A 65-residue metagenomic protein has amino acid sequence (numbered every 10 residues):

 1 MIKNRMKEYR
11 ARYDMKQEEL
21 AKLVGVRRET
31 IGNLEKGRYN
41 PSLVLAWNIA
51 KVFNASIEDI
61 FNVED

Functional and structural regions predicted by a protein language model:
I2, F61-D65: Short hydrophobic/aromatic patches at helix-to-coil boundaries
N4-L23: Short basic helix-loop element that most often maps to the first helix and adjoining turn of HTH DNA-binding modules
E19, T30, D59: Residues in the helix-turn-helix
V26-Y39: Recognition helix of helix-turn-helix/homeodomain-like DNA-binding domains that insert into the DNA major groove
K36, A55, D65: Short, conserved catalytic or interaction motifs in soluble domains
V44-D59: DNA major-groove recognition helix of helix-turn-helix/homeodomain DNA-binding modules
